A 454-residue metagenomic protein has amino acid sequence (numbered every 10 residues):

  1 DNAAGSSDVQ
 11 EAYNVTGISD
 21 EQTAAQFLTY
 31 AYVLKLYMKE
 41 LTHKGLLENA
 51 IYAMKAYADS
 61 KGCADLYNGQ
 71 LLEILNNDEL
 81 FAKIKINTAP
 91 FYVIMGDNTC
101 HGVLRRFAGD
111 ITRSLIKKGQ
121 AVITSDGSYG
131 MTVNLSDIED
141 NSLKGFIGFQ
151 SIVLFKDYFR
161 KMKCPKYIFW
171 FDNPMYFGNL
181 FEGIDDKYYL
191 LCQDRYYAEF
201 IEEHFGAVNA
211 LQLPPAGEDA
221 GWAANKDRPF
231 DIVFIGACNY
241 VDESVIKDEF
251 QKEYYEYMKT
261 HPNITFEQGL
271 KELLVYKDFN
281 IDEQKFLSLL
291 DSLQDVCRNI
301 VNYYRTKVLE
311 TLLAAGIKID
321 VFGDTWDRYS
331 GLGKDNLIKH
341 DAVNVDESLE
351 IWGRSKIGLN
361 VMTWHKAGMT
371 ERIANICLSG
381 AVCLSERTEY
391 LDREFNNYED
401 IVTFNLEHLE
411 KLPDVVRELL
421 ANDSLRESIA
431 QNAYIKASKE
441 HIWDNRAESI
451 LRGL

Functional and structural regions predicted by a protein language model:
D1-R105, D110, S114-K118, V122 (+1 more regions): Non-catalytic N-terminal targeting/anchoring module and adjacent flexible stem/linker that precedes the structured
A3-I18, K163-Y167, K187-Y189, A207-L211 (+2 more regions): Active-site regions of enzymes building and remodeling cell-envelope glycoconjugates
A4, L80-F81, I94-H204, E218-A223 (+4 more regions): Extended catalytic core of nucleotide-activated donor transferases of GT-like folds
S6-V9, A24, M175-E182, F200-H204 (+5 more regions): Short, charged, surface-exposed secondary-structure boundary motifs
Y13, I123, I147, Y167 (+7 more regions): Hydrophobic/aromatic beta-strand patches that form the interior of the parallel beta-sheet core in alpha/beta enzyme
G45, A50, Y57-P90, I94-F107 (+4 more regions): Nucleotide-sugar donor-binding catalytic core of glycosyltransferases
V93-M95, R106-K118, I123-G127, G183-D185 (+3 more regions): Catalytic binding pocket for nucleotide-activated donors in carbohydrate/polymer assembly enzymes
F159-N173, F250-K259, R372-G380: A short, gly/pro- and small-residue-rich
